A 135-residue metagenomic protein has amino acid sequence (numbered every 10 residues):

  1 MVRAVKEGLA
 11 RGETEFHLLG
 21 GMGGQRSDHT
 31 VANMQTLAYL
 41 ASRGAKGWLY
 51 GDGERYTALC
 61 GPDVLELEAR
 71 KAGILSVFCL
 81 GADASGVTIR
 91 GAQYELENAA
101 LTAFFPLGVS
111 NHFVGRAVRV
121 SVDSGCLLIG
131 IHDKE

Functional and structural regions predicted by a protein language model:
M1-S42: Acidic/Gly/His-enriched mid-domain segments of enzyme catalytic cores or analogous surface patches that mediate
H17, S27-T36, G47, A92 (+3 more regions): Functionally constrained cores in energy, signaling, and assembly domains
Y39-R55: Short, acidic/small-residue loops that bind anionic groups at enzyme active sites
D52-E54, L59-E135: Long, charged alpha-helical interface segments
